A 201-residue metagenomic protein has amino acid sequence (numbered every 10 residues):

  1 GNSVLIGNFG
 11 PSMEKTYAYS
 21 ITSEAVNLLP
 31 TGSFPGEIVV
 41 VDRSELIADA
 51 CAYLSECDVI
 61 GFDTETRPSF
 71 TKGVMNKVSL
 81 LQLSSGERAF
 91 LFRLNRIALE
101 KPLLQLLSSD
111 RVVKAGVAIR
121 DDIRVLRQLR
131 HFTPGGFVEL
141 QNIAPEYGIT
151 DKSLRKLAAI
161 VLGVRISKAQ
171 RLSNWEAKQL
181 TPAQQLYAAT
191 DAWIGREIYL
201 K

Functional and structural regions predicted by a protein language model:
N2-I6: Extreme N-terminal basic, low-complexity initiation segments that serve as generic localization/processing leaders
G7-I60, L129, L140, W193: N-terminal accessory regions of nucleic-acid-interacting proteins
P35, V39-D42, S55-V59, P68-K168 (+3 more regions): Conserved DEDDh/DEDDy metal-dependent 3′-5′ exonuclease domain
